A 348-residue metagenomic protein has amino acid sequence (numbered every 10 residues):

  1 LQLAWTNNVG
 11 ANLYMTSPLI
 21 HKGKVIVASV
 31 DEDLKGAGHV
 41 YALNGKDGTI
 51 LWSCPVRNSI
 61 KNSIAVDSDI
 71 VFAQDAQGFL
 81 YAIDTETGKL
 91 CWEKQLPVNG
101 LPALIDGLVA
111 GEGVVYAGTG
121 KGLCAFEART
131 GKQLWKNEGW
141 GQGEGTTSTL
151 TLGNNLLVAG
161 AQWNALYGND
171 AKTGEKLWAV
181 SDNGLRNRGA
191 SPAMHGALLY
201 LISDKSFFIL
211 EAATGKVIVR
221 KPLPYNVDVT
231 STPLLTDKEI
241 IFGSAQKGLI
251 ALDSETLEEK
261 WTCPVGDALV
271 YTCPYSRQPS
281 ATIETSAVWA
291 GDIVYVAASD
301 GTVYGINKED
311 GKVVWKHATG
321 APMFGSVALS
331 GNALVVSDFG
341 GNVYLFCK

Functional and structural regions predicted by a protein language model:
A4-H21, S29-A37, I50-D67, A76 (+10 more regions): Extracytoplasmic beta-rich repeat domains
D31-K35, G78-F79, G122, N164-A165 (+3 more regions): Short glycine/acidic-enriched loop and turn motifs that connect beta-strands
Y41, Y81, C124, Y167 (+4 more regions): Conserved hydrophobic/aromatic positions in well-ordered beta-strands
N44-D47, D84-G88, E127-G131, D170-G174 (+4 more regions): Short loop/turn segments that connect beta-strands within beta-propeller blades
Y295, V303-G305, W315: C-terminal structured "cap/appendage" subdomains that terminate the fold
